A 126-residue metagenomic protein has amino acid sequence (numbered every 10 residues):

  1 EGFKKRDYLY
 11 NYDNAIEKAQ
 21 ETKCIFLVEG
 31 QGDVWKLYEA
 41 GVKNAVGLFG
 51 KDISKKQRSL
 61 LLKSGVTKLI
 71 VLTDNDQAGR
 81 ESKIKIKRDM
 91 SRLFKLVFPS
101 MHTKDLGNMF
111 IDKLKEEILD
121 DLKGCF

Functional and structural regions predicted by a protein language model:
E1-S64, S82-K83: Phosphate-handling DNA/RNA-contact segment within nucleic-acid enzymes
E17, G107-F126: Short, small/acidic-rich helices and loops at N termini and domain boundaries of DNA replication/processing enzymes
L27, S64-A78: Acidic beta-strand-to-loop metal/phosphate-binding motif
N44, T67-K68, L93: Residues at the starts of beta-strands that form the adenosine-phosphate
L48-S54, D74-Q77, S100-M101: Short, acidic/turn-prone active-site loops that include or flank metal/cofactor- and phosphate-binding residues
G79-E81, K104-G107: Switch/connector loops and helix/strand junctions flanking conserved nucleotide-binding motifs in nucleotide-processing
E81-S91: Short, aromatic/basic amphipathic alpha-helical patches
K95-T103: A generic structural motif
